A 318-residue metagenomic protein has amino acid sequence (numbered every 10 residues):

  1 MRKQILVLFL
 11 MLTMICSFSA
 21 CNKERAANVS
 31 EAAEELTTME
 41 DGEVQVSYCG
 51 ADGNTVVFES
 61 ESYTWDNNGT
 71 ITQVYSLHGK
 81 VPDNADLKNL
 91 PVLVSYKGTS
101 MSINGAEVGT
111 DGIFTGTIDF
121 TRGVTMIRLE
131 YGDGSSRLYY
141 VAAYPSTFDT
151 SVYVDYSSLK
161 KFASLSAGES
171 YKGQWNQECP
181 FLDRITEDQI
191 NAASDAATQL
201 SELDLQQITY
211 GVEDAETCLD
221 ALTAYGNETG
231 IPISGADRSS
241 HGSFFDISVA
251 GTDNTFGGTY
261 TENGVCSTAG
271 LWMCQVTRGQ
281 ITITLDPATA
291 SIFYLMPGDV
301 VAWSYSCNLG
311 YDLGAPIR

Functional and structural regions predicted by a protein language model:
M1-F9, N22: Positively charged n-region of N-terminal signal peptides that target proteins for export
C16-A20: C-terminal motif of bacterial Sec signal peptides marking the signal peptidase cleavage site
N22-D149: Beta-rich interaction/scaffold domains
N84, T117-D119, A288-Y294, I317: Short, surface-exposed secondary-structure edge patches
R137-L138, S306-R318: Short, Lys/Arg- and Gly-enriched loop/turn segments at beta-strand edges
G173-T217: Short, contiguous acidic and Ser/Thr-rich linear segments
C218-F293: Hydrophobic, secondary-structure "cap" segments at the distal end of domains
P297-V301: Loop/turn positions that initiate beta-strands
